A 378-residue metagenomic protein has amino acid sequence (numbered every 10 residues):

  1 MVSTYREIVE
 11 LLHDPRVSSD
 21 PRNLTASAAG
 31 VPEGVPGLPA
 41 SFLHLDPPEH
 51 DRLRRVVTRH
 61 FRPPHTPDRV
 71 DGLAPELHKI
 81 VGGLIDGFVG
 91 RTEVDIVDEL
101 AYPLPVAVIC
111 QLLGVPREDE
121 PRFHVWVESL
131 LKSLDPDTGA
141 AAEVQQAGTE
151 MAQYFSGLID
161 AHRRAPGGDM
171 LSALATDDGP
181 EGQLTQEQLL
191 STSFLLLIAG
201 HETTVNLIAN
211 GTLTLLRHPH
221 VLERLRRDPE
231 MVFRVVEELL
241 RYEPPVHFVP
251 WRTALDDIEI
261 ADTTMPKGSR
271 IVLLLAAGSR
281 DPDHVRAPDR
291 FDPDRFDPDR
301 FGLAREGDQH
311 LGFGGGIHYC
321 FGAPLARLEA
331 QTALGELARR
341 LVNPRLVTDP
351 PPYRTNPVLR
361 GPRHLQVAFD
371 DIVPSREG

Functional and structural regions predicted by a protein language model:
M1-G378: Cytochrome P450
